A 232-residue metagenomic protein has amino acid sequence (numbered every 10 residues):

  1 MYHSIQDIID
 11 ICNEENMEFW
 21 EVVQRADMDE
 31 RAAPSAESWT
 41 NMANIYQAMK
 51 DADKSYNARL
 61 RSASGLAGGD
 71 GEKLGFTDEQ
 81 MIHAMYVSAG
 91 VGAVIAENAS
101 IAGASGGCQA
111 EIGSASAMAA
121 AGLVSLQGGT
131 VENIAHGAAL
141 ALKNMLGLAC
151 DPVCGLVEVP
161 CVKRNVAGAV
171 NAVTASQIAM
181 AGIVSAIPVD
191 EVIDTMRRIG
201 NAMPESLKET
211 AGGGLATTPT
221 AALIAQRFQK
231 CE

Functional and structural regions predicted by a protein language model:
M1-L66, G182, V189-E232: Generic N-terminal targeting/processing segments that precede catalytic cores or assembly contacts
P34-N44, K73-F76, Q80, P160-R164 (+2 more regions): Catalytic cores of large soluble enzymes that bind and process phosphate-bearing ligands
K54, A58-A63, A102-A110, L156-K163: A short glycine/serine-rich beta->alpha loop
S64-G147: Phosphate/pyrophosphate-binding betaalpha-module
S116-E232: Functionally critical mobile loop/hinge segments
